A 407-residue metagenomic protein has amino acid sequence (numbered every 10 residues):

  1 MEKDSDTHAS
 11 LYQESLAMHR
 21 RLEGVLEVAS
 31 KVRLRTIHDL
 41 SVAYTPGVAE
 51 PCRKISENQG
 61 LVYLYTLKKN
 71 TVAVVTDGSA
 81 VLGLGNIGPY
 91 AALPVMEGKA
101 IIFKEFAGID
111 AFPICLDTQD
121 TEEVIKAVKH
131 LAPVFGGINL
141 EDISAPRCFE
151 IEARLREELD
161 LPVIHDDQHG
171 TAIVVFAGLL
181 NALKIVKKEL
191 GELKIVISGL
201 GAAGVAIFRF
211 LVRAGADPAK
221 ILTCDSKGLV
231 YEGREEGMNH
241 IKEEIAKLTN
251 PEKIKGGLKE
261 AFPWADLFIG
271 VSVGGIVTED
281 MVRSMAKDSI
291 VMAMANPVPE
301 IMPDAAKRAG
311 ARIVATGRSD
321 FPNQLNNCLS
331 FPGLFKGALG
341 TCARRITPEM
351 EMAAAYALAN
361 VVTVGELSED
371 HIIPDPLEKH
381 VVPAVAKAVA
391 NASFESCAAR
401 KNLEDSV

Functional and structural regions predicted by a protein language model:
M1-V163, A386, A392: N-terminal ligand-binding/catalytic initiation module
S5, D166, V186-K188, A293-E404: Adenosine-phosphate binding glycine-rich loop
S30, L34, T45-R53, Y90-E97 (+18 more regions): Electropositive phosphate-/nucleotide-binding environments in soluble metabolic enzymes
D77-S79, I87, L116-D117, D142-A145 (+5 more regions): Short, ordered loop/turn segments at secondary-structure junctions
L82, P89-A107, L159, H165 (+1 more regions): Glycine-rich phosphate/diphosphate-binding loop of Rossmann-like nucleotide-binding domains
A132, L190, A261-F262, V282-M285: A short, aliphatic-rich alpha-helical micro-motif
N139-D142, L267-F321: ADP-ribose/adenylate-binding Rossmann-like module
